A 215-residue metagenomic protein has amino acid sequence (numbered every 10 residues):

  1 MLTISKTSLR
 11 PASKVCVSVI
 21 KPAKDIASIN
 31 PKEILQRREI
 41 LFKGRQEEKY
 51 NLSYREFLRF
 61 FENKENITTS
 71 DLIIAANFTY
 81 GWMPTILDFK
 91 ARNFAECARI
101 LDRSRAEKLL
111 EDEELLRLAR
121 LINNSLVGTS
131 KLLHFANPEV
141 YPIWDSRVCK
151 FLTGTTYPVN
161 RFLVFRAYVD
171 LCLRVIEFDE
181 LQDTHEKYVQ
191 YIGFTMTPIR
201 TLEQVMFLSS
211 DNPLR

Functional and structural regions predicted by a protein language model:
L2-E56, T69-L72, D145-R215: C-terminal accessory module of base-excision DNA glycosylases/AP lyases that mediates lesion recognition and DNA
S28-R117: Long, highly charged, low-complexity intrinsically disordered interaction regions that mediate electrostatic DNA/RNA
G128, P142-I143: A structural signal for short, well-ordered beta-strand segments and their strand-loop junctions that often border
G128-H134: Short hydrophobic alpha-helical segments that form membrane-spanning helices or hydrophobic packing faces of helical
F135-P142: Catalytic Zn2+-binding segment of zinc metalloproteases
